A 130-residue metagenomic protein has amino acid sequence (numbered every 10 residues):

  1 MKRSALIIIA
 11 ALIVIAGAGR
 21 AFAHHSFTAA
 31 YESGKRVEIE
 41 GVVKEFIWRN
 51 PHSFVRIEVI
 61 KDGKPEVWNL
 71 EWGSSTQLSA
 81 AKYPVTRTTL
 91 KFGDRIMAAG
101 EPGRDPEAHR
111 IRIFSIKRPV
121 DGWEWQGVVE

Functional and structural regions predicted by a protein language model:
M1-S4: Positively charged n-region of N-terminal signal peptides that target proteins for export
I7-G17: Bacterial N-terminal signal peptides
A21-V37: Short boundary/loop segments of OB/S1/cold-shock single-stranded nucleic-acid-binding domains
I39-V43: Conserved hydrophobic positions within beta-strands
R49-V59: Short aromatic-glycine-enriched beta-strand elements
P65-Q77: Short, basic/aromatic beta-hairpin or loop at an interaction surface
A80-A98: Short nucleic-acid-contacting surface segments enriched for D/E, G, S/T with interspersed K/R
G103-V129: OB-fold/S1-family single-stranded nucleic acid-binding modules
